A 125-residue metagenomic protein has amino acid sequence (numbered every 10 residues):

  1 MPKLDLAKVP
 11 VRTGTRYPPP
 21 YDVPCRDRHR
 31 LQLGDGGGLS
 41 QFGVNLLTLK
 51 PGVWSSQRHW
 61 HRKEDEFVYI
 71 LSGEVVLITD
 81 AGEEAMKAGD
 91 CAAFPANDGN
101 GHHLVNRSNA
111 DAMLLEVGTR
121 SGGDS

Functional and structural regions predicted by a protein language model:
M1-Q41: A short, N-terminal "cap"/entry segment at the start of jelly-roll beta-barrel domains of the cupin/DSBH fold
D27-R30, N45-H61, G99: Conserved short histidine dyad/triad with adjacent acidic residue
D35-G38, T48, H59-H61, F67-V68 (+2 more regions): Short, conserved, surface-exposed binding loops centered on an aromatic residue
L46-K50, H61-T79, V117-S121: Short, conserved beta-strand element in jelly-roll/cupin
K50-W54, E74, E83, D98 (+2 more regions): Short, charged/polar surface micro-motifs in flexible loops or helix N-caps
Q57, L77-I78, F94, G101-R107: Short beta-strand His + acidic residue motifs that chelate non-heme Fe in jelly-roll/DSBH and cupin folds
D80-N97: Short acidic-glycine-tyrosine-enriched beta hairpin
V105-S125: Double-stranded beta-helix
